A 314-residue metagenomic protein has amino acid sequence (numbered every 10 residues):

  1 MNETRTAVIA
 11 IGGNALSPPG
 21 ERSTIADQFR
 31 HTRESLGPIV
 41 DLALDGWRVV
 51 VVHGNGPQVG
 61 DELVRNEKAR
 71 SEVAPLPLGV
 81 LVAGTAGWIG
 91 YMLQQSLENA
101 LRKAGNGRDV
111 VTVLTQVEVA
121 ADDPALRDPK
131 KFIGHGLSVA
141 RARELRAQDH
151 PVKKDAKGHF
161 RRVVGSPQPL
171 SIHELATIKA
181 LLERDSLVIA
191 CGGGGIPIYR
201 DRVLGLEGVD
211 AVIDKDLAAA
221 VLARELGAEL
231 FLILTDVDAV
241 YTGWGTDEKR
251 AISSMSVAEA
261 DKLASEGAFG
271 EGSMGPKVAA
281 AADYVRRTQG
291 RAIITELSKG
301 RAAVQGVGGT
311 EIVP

Functional and structural regions predicted by a protein language model:
N2-P314: C-terminal catalytic "cap/lid" subdomain
